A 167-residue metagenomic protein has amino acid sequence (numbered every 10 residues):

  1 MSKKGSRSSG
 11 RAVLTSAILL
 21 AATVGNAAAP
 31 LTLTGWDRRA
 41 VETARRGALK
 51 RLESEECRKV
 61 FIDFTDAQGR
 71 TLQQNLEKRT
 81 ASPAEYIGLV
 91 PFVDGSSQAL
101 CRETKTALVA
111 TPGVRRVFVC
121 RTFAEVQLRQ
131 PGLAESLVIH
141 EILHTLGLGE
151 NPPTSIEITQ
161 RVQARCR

Functional and structural regions predicted by a protein language model:
S2, G25-E135, T145-R167: Predominantly extracellular/secreted Zn2+-dependent metalloproteases
S2-L14: Bacterial N-terminal signal peptides that target proteins for export
T15-A22: Bacterial N-terminal signal peptides
V138: Substrate/cofactor-recognition hotspot
E141: Walker B catalytic acidic pair
